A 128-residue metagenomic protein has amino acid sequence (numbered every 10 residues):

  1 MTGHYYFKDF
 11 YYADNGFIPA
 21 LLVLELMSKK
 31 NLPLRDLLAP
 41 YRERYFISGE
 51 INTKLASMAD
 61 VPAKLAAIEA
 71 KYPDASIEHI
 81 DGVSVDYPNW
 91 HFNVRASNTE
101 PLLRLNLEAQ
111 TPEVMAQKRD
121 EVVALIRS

Functional and structural regions predicted by a protein language model:
M1-N106, T111-S128: Phosphate-binding and adjacent anionic-ligand microenvironments
